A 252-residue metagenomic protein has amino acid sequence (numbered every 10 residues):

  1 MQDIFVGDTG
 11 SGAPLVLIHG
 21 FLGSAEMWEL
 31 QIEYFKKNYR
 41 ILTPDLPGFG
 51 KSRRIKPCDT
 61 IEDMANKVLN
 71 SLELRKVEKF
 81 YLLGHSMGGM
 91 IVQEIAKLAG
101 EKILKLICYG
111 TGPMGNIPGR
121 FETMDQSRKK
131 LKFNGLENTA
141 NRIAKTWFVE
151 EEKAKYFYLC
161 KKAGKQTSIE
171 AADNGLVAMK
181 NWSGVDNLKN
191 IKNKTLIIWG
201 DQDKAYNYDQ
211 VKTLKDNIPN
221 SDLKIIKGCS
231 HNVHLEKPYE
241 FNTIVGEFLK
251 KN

Functional and structural regions predicted by a protein language model:
I4-R54, S71: Conserved HGGG/HGGXW glycine-rich cap/lid loop of the alpha/beta-hydrolase fold
D63-F80: Conserved acidic catalytic loop of the alpha/beta-hydrolase fold
G84, G88, V92: Gly/Ala-rich beta-loop-alpha elbow adjacent to hydrolase catalytic centers
Q93-L98, I103-F133, N138: Flexible "cap/lid" loop of the alpha/beta hydrolase fold
N116-E122, N134-K189: Conserved alpha/beta-hydrolase catalytic His-Asp/Glu region
I191, I197-W199, D203: Short beta-strand/loop motif that positions the catalytic acidic residue of the alpha/beta-hydrolase fold
K204-Q210: Conserved alpha/beta-hydrolase "acid-adjacent" motif
C229-N242: Catalytic histidine-centered segment of alpha/beta-hydrolase-like enzymes
